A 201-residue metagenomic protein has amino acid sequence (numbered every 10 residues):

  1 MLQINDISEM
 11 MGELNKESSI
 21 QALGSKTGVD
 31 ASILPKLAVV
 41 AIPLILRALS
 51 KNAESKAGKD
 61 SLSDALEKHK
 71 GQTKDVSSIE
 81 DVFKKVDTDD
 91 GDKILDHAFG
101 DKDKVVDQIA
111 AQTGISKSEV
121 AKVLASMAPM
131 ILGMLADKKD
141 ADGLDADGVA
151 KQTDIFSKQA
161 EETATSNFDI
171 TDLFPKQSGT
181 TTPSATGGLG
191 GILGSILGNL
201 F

Functional and structural regions predicted by a protein language model:
M1-F201: A structural "flexibility-hinge" signal
